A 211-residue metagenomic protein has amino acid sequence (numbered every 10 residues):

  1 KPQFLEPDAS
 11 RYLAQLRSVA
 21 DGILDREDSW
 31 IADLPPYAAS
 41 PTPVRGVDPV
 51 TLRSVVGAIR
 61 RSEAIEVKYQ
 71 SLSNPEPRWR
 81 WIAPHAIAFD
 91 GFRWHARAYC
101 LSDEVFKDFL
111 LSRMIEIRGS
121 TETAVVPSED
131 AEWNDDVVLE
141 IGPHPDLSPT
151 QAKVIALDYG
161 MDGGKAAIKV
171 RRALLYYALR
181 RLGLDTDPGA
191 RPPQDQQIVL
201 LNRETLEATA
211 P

Functional and structural regions predicted by a protein language model:
K1-Q70, R181, P188-N202: Bulky hydrophobic/aromatic content
L34-Y159: Core beta-strand-centered patch of the WYL/Sm-like small regulatory domain
N134-P211: Polybasic (Lys/Arg-rich)
